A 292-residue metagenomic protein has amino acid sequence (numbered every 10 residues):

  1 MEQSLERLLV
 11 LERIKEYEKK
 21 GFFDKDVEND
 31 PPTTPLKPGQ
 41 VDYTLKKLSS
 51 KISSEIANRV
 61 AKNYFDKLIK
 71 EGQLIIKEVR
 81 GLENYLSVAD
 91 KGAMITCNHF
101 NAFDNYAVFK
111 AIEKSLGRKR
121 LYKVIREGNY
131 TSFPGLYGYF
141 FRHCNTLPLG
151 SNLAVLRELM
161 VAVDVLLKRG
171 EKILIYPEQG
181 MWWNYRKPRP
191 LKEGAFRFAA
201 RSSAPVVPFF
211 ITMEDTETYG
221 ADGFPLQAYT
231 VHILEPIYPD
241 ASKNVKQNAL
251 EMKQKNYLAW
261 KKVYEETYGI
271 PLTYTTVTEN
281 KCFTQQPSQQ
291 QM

Functional and structural regions predicted by a protein language model:
M1-A107, R142-H143, T284-M292: Membrane-anchoring hydrophobic helices of lipid-metabolizing enzymes
M1-P31, M160-M292: Non-catalytic C-terminal accessory region of glycerolipid acyltransferases and related lyso-lipid remodeling enzymes
S54, E127, N152, N184-Y185: A generic secondary-structure micro-motif detector that highlights 1-2 residue hydrophobic/ambivalent hotspots embedded
I56, V60, A154-E158, M252: Soluble or luminal CAZymes and related metallo-dependent hydrolases
F65-D66, E113, G138, V163 (+1 more regions): Short amphipathic alpha-helical segments and helix-helix/interface helices
I75-E78, N152-R157, P188-R189: A conditional alpha-helix N-cap/helix-loop micro-motif detector
V79-L82, P134, R157-M160: Structural motif corresponding to alpha-helix initiation and N-cap regions
S87-S151: Catalytic core of membrane glycerolipid acyltransferases/transacylases, capturing the structured, soluble-facing
